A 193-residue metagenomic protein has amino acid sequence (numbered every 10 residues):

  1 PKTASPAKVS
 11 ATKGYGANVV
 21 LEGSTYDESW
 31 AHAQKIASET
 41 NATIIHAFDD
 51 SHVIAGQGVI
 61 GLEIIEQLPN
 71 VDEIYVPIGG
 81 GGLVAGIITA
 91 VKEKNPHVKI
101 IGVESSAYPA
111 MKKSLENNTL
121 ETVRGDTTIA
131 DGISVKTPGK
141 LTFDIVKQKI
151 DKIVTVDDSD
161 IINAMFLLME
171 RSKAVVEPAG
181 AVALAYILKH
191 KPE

Functional and structural regions predicted by a protein language model:
P1-E193: PLP-dependent amino-acid enzyme catalytic core
